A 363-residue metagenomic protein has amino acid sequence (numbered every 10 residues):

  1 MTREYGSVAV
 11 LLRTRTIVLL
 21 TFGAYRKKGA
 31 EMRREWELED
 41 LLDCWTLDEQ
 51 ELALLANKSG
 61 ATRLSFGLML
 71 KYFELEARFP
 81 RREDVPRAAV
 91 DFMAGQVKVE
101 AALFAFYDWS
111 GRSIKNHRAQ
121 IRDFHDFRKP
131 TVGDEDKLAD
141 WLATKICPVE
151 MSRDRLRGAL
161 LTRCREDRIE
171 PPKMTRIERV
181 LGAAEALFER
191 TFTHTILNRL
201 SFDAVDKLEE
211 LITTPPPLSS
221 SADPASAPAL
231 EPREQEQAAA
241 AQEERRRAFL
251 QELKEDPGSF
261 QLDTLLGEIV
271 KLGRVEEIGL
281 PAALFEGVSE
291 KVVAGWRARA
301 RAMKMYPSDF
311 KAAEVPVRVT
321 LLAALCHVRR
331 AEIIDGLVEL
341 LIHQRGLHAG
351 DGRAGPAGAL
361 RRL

Functional and structural regions predicted by a protein language model:
G6-S7, L11-L363: Long amphipathic alpha-helical coiled-coil/heptad-repeat bundle
